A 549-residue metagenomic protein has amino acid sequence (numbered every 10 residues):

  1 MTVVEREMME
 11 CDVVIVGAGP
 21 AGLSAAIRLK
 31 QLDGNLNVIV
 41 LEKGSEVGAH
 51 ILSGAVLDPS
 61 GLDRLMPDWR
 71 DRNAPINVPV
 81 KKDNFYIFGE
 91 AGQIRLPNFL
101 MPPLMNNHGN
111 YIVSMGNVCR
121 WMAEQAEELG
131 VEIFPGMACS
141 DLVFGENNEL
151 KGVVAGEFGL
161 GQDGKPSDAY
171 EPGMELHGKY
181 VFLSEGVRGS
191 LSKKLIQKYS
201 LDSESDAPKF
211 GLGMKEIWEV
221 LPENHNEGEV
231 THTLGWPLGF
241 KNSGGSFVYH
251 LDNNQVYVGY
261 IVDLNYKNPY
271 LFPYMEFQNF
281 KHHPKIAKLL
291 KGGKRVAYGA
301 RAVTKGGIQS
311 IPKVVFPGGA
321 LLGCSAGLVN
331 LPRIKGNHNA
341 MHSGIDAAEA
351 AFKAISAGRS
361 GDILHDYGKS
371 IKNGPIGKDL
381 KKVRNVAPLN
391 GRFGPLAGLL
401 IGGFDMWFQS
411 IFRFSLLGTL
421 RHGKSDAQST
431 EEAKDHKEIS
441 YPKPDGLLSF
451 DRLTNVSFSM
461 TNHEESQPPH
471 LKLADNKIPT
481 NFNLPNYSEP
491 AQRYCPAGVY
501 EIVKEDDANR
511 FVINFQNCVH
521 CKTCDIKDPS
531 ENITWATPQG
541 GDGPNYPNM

Functional and structural regions predicted by a protein language model:
V13-I39: N-terminal Rossmann-like FAD-binding beta1-loop-alpha1 element of flavoenzymes
K43-G92: N-terminal FAD cofactor-binding segment of flavoenzymes
I112, S325-H338: Glycine-rich phosphate/pyrophosphate-binding beta-alpha loops
G116, Q125-I286, D346, A350: Predominantly flavin-linked oxidoreductase catalytic cores and closely associated redox partners
A300-L331, N455-S466, P479-Y494, E501: FAD-binding beta-loop-beta segment adjacent to the flavin cofactor pocket
G327-R333, I345, E349-P395, V512-N514 (+1 more regions): Active-site-proximal substrate-binding core of FAD-dependent oxidoreductases
N390-L447: C-terminal auxiliary extensions adjacent to catalytic cores
P485-Q516, T523-N545: Iron-sulfur cluster-binding cysteine motifs and their immediate structural context in ferredoxin-like electron-transfer
